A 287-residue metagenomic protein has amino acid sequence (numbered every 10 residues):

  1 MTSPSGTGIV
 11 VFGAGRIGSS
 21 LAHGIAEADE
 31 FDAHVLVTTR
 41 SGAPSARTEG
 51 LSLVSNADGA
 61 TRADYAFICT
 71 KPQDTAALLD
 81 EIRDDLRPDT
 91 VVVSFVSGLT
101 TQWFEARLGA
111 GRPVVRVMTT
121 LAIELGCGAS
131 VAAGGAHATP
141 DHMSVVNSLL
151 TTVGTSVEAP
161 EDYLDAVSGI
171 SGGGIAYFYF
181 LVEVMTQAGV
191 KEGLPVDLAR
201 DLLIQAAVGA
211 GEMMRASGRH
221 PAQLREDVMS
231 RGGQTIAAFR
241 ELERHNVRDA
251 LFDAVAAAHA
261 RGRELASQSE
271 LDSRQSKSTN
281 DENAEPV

Functional and structural regions predicted by a protein language model:
M1-A57, T61, Y65, V190-E192 (+1 more regions): NAD(P)+-binding Rossmann beta1-loop-alpha1 motif at the extreme N-terminus of oxidoreductases
T2-S5, I204-V287: NAD(P)-dependent Rossmann-like dehydrogenase/reductase catalytic/cofactor-binding core
L21-H23, L36, G42-S45, E49 (+1 more regions): Rossmann-like NAD(P)(H) cofactor-binding subdomain of soluble oxidoreductases
V35, A60, T75, P195-L202 (+2 more regions): Small-residue helix-packing motif on alpha-helices
T39-G42, V96-L99, T119-I123, S171 (+3 more regions): Glycine-rich beta-alpha junction loops
W103-P113, A129-V167, Y177-A216, R261: Internal alpha-helical scaffold of NAD(P)-dependent oxidoreductase catalytic cores
I170, V182, E285: Catalytic, metal-anchored helix/loop core of enzyme active sites in primary metabolism
G174: Aromatic-residue-lined binding/catalytic grooves and analogous aromatic/hydrophobic interfacial grooves in multimeric
